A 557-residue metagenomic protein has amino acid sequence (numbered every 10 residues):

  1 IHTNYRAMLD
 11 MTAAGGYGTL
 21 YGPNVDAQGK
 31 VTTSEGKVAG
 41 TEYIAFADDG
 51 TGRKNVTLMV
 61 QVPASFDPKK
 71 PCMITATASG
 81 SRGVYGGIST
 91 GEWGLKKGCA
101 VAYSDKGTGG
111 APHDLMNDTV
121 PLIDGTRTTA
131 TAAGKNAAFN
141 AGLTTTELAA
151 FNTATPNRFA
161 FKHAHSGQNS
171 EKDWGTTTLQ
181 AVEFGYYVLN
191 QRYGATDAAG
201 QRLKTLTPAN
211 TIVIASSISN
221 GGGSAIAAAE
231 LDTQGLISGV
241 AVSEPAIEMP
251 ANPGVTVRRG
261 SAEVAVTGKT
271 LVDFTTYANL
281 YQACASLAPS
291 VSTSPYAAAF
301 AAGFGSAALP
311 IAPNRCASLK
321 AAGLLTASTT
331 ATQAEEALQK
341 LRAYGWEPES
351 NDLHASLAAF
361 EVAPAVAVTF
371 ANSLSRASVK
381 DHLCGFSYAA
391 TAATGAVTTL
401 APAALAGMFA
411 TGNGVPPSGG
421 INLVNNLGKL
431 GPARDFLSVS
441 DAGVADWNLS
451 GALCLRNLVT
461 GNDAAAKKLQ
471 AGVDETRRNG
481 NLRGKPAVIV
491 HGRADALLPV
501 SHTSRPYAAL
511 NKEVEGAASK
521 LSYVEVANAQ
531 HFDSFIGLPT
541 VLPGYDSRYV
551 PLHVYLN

Functional and structural regions predicted by a protein language model:
I1-N557: C-terminal His-loop and adjacent cap/lid subdomain of alpha/beta-hydrolase
